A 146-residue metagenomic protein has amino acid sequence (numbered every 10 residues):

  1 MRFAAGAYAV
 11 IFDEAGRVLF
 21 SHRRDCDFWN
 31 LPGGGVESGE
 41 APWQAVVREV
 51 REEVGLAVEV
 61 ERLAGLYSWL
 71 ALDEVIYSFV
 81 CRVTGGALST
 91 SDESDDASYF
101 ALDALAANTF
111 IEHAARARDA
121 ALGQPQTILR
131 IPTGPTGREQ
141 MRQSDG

Functional and structural regions predicted by a protein language model:
M1-V18: Conserved N-terminal beta-strand and adjoining loop/helix that marks the start of the Nudix/MutT-like hydrolase domain
I11, S78-R82, S98-A101: Short, well-ordered beta-strand micro-motif
D13-E52: Conserved Nudix-box catalytic region and its N-terminal flanking loop in Nudix hydrolases and closely related
R17-V18, G86-S89: Short helix-loop capping/hinge motifs at secondary-structure junctions, enriched in acidic/polar residues
V18, E74-S78, A97: Structural motif
D27-W29, E93-G146: Nudix hydrolase/Nudix homology domain
G34, R48, E61, F100-D103: Structural detector for helix-capping/boundary residues
G55-A87: Active-site segment of metal-dependent pyrophosphate-handling enzymes, primarily the Nudix hydrolase catalytic core
